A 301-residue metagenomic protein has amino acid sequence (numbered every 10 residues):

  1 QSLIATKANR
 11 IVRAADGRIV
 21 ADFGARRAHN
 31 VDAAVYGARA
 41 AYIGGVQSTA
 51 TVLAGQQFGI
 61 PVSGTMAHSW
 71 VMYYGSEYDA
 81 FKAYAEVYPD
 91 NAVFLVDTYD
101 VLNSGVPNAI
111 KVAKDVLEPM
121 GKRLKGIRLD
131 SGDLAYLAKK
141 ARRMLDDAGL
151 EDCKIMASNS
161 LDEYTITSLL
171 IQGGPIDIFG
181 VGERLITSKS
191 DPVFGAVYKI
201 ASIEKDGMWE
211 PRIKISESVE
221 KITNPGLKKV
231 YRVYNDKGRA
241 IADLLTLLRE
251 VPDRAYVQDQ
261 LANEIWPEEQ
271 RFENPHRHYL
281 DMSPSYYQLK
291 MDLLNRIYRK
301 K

Functional and structural regions predicted by a protein language model:
Q1-E151, L161-T165, I171, L185: Buried, small/hydrophobic-residue-enriched core segments of structured protein domains
R143-A148, C153, L161-K301: Gly/Ser/Thr/Ala-enriched C-terminal appendages of enzymes
